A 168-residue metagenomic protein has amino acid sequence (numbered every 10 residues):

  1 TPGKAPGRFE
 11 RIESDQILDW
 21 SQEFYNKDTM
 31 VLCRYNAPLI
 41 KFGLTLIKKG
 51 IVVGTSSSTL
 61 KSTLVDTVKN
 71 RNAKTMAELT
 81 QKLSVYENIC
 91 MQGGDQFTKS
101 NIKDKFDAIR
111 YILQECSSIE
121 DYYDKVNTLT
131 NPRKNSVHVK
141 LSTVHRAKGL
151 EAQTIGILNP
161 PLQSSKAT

Functional and structural regions predicted by a protein language model:
T1-T168: The feature marks helicase ATPase cores and/or their adjacent C-terminal helical subdomains in SF1/SF2/AAA+ helicases
